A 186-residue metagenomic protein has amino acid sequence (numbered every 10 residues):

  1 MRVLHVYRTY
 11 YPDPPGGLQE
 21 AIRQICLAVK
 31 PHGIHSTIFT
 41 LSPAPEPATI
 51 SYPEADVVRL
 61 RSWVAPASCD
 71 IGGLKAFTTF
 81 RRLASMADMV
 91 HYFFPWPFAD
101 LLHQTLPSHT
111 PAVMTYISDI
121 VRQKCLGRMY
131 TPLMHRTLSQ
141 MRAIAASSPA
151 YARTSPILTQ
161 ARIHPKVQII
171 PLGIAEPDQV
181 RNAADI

Functional and structural regions predicted by a protein language model:
M1-R2, V180-I186: Nucleotide-sugar donor-binding and catalytic loop/hinge architecture of NDP-sugar-dependent glycosyltransferases
V3, M89-H91, H103-R122, L138 (+2 more regions): Active-site proximal beta-strand in glycosyltransferases
Y7-P15, A21-D70: N-terminal strand-loop element at the rim of the active site of nucleotide-sugar-dependent glycosyltransferases
A44, P97, A150-R153: Alpha-helix capping/helix-boundary segments
K75, T110-P111, D119-Q140, R153 (+1 more regions): Nucleotide-sugar donor phosphate/pyrophosphate-binding loop at the beta->alpha transition of glycosyltransferases
A76-M86: Short, well-structured alpha-helical segments in soluble
Y92-A99: Short His-centered aromatic/hydrophobic patch
S139-Q179: A short, active-site helix/loop in glycosyltransferases that binds the activated sugar's phosphate group
